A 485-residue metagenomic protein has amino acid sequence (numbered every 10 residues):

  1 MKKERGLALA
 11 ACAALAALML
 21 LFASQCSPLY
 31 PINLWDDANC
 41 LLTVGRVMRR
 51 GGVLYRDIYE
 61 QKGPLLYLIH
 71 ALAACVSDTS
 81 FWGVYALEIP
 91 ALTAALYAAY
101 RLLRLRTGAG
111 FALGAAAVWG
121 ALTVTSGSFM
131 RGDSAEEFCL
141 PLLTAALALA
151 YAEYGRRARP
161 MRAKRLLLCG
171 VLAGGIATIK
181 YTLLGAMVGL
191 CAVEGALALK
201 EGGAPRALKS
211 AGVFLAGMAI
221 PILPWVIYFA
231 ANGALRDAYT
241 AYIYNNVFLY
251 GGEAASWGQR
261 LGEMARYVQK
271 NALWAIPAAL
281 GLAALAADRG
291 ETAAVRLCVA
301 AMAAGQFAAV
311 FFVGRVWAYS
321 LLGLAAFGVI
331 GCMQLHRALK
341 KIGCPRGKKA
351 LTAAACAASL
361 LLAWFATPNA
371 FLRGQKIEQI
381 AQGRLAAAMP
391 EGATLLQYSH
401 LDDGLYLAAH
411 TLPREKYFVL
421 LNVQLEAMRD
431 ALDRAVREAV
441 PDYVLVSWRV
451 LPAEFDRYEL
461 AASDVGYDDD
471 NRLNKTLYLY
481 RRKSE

Functional and structural regions predicted by a protein language model:
K2, A186-A219, A286-A287: Perimembrane helix-loop-helix junctions
K2, Y97, Q269-R296, A300-Q306: Hydrophobic, aromatic-rich transmembrane alpha-helices and their immediate juxtamembrane boundary segments
A86-R106, A145: Transmembrane-helix motifs of polytopic, lipid-linked glycan transferases
A99-V124, L140, A158-R159, K164: Transmembrane-helix signature of polytopic, membrane-embedded enzymes that assemble or transfer cell-envelope glycans
T107-G110, T144-L168, K200, W274-A294: Membrane-interface transmembrane helices that cradle and orient dolichyl/undecaprenyl
R162-Y181, M187-A192, A216, I220 (+1 more regions): Membrane-interface alpha helices of multi-pass inner-membrane proteins
G185, F307-C344: Hydrophobic/aromatic-rich transmembrane helices and adjacent perimembrane loops
A192, F371-L425, L432-P452: Short periplasmic/luminal acceptor-recognition loop of GT-C membrane glycosyltransferases, typified by
